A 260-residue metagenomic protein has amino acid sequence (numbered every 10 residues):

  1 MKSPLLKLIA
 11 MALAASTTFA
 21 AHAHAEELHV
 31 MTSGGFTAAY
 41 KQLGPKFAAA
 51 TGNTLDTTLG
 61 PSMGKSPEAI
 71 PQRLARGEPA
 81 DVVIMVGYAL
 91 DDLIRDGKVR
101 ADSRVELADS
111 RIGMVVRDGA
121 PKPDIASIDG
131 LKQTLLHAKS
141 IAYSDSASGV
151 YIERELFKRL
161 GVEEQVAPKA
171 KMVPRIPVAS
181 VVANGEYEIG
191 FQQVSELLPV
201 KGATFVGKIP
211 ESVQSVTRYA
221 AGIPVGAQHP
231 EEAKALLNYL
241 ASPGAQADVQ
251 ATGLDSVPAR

Functional and structural regions predicted by a protein language model:
M1-P4: N-terminal secretory signal peptides that target proteins for export/translocation
K7-T18: Bacterial N-terminal signal peptides
H24-E68, Q72-P79, Y88-D96, A101 (+2 more regions): Exported/periplasmic ABC-transporter solute-binding proteins
I84: Phosphate-/polyanion-interacting regions in eukaryotic proteins
